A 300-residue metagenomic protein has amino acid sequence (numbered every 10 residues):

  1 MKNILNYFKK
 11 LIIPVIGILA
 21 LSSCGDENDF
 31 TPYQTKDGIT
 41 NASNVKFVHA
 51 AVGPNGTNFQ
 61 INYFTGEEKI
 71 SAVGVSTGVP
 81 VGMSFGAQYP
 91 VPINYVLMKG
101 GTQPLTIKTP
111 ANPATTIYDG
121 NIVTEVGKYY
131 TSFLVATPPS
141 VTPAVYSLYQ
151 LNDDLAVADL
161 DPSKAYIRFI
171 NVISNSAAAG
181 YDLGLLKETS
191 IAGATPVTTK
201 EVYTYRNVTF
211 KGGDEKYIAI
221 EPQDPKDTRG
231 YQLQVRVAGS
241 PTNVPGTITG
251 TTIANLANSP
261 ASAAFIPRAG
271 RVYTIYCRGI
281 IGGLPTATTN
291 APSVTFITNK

Functional and structural regions predicted by a protein language model:
K2-I12: Bacterial N-terminal signal peptides that target proteins for export
F8-K10, C24-E27: Hydrophobic membrane-targeting and insertion signals
L19-S23: C-terminal motif of bacterial Sec signal peptides marking the signal peptidase cleavage site
G25-K300: Intrinsically disordered, low-complexity polar regions and short flexible loop motifs
